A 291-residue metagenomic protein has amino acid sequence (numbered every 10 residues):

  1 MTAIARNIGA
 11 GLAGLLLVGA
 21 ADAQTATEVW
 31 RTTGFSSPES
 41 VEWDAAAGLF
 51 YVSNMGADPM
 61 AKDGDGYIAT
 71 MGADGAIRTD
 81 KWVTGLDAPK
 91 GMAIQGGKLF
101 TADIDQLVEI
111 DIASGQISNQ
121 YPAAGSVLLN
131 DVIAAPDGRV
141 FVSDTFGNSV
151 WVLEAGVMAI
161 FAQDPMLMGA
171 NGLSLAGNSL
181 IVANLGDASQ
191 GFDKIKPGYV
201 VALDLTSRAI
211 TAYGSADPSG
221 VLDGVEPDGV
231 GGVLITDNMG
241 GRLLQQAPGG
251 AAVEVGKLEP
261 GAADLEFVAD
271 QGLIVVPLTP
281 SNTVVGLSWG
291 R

Functional and structural regions predicted by a protein language model:
M1-A10: Bacterial N-terminal signal peptides that target proteins for export
G19-A23: Sec/Tat signal peptide C-region and signal peptidase I cleavage site
A26-T32, A76-V83, Q116-P122, V157-Q163 (+2 more regions): A short beta-strand motif characteristic of beta-propeller blades
F35-A47, D58, G64-D65, V83-F100 (+7 more regions): Beta-rich, blade/repeat-based domains predominating in secreted/periplasmic proteins but also intracellular
V52-A76: Beta-propeller domains
M60, G64-A69, Q106-V108, S149-V152 (+3 more regions): A short loop-to-beta-strand structural motif that recurs across blades of beta-propeller domains
M71-G75, D111-Q116, L153-V157, D204-R208 (+2 more regions): Short loop/turn segments that connect beta-strands within beta-propeller blades
I195-E254: Glycine/small-residue-rich hydrophobic helix-like segments
